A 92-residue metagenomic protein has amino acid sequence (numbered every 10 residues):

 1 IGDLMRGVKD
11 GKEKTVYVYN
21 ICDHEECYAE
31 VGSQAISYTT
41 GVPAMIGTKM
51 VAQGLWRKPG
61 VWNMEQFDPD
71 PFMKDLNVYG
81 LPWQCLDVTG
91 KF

Functional and structural regions predicted by a protein language model:
I1-F92: C-terminal helical cap and adjacent loop that interface with cofactors, partners, or active-site loops
